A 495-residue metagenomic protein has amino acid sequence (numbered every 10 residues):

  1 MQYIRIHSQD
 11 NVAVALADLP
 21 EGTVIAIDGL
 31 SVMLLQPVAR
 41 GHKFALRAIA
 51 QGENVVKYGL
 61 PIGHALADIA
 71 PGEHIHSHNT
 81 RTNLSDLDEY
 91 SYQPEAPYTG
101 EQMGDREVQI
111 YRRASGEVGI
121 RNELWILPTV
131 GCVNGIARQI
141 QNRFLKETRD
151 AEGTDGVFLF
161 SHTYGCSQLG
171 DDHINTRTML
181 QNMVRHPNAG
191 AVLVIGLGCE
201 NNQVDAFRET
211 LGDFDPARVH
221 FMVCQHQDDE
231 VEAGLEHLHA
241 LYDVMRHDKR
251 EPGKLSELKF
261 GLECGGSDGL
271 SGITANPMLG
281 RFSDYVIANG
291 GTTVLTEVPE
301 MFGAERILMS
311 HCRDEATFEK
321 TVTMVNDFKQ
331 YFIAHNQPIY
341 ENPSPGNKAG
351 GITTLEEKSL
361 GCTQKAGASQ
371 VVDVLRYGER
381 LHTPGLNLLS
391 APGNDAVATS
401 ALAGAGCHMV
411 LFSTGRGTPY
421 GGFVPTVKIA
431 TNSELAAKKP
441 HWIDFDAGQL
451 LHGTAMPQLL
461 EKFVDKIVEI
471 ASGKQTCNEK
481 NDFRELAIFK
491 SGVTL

Functional and structural regions predicted by a protein language model:
M1-M409, R416-L495: Metallocofactor- and cofactor-centric catalytic cores in central/energy metabolism, strongly enriched
